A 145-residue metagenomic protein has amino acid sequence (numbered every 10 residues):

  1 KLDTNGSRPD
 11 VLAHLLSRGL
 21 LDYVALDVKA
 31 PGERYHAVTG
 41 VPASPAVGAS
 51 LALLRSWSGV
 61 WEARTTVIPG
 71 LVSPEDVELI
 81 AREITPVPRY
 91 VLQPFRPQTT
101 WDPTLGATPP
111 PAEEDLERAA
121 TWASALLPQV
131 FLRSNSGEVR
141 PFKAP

Functional and structural regions predicted by a protein language model:
K1-A119: Conserved AdoMet/S-adenosylmethionine-binding subsite of the radical SAM
E117-P145: A C-terminal junction/extension of Radical SAM enzymes
